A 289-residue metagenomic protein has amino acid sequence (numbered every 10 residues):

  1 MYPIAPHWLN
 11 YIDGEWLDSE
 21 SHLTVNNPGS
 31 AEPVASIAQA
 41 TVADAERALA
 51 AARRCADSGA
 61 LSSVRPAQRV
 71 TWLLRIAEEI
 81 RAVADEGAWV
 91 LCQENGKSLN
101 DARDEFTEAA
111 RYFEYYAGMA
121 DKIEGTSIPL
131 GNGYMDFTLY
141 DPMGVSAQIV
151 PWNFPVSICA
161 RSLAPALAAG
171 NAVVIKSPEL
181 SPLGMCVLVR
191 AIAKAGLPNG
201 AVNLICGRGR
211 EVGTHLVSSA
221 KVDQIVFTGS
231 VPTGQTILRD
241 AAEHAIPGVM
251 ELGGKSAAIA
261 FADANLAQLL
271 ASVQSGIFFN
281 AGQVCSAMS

Functional and structural regions predicted by a protein language model:
M1-I37, Q68-T71, R75, T107 (+1 more regions): Terminal low-complexity tails and localization/encapsulation signals of metabolic enzymes
A31, R69, L91, F113 (+4 more regions): Residue-level signal for inorganic ion chemistry
E32-I123: Glycine-rich loop-to-alpha-helix module at the N-terminal edge of alpha/beta enzyme cores
T126-N199, D223, A245: Conserved small-residue-rich beta-alpha loop and adjacent elements that most often cradle the phosphate/pyrophosphate
M135-D136, N203-D223: A structured beta-alpha segment of the ubiquitous adenosine-cofactor-binding alpha/beta core
L163-A164, G213, G234: Generic hydrophobic/aromatic pocket-lining and core-packing "Φ" positions
I175-K176, S181, C206, M250 (+1 more regions): Hydrophobic residues in well-ordered beta-strands that form the structural core
P232-S289: ALDH superfamily catalytic-core signature
